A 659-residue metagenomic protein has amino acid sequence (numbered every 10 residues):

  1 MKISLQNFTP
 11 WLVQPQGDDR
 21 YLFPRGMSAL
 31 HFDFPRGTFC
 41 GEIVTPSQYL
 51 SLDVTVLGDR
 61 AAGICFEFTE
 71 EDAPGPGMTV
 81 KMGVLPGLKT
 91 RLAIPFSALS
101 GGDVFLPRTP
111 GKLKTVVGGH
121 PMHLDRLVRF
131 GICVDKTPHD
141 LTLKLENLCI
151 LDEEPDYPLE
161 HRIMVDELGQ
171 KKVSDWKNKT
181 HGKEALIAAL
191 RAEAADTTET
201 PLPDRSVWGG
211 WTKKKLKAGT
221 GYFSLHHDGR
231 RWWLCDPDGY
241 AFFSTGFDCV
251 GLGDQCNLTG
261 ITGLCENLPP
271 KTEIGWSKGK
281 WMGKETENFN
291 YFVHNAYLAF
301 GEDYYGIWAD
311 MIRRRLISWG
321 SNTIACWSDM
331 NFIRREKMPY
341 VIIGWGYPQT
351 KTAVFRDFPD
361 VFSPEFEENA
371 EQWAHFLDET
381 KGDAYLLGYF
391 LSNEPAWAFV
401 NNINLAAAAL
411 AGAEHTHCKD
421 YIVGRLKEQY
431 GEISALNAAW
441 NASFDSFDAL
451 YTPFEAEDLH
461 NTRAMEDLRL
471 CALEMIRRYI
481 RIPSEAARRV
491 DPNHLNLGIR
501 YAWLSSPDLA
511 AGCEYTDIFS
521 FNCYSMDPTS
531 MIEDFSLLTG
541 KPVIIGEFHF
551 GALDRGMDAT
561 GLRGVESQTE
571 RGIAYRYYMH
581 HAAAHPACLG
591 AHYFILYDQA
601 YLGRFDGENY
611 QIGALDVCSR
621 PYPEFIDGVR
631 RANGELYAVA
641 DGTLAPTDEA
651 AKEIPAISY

Functional and structural regions predicted by a protein language model:
W11-D33: Short carbohydrate-recognition loop motifs
R25-V117, H139-L141: Extracellular ligand-binding interfaces
W176-R334, K351-G382, N461-T462, E466-E474: Active-site-adjacent substrate/metal-binding segments within catalytic domains of carbohydrate-active enzymes
P237, F247-D248, N257, I261-E302 (+1 more regions): Polysaccharide-binding and catalytic clefts of secreted carbohydrate-active enzymes
N288-A296, K351-P359, P453-R469, A502 (+3 more regions): Active-site clefts of carbohydrate-active enzymes
A384-G388, S392-E394, F548, R563-L615 (+1 more regions): Substrate-binding cleft of secreted/luminal carbohydrate-active enzymes
L405-D420, F594-Y659: Aromatic-rich peripheral "rim/lid" segments of glycoside hydrolase catalytic domains that contact and position glycan
L470-G561, H580: Glycoside hydrolase catalytic-domain groove-lining segments
